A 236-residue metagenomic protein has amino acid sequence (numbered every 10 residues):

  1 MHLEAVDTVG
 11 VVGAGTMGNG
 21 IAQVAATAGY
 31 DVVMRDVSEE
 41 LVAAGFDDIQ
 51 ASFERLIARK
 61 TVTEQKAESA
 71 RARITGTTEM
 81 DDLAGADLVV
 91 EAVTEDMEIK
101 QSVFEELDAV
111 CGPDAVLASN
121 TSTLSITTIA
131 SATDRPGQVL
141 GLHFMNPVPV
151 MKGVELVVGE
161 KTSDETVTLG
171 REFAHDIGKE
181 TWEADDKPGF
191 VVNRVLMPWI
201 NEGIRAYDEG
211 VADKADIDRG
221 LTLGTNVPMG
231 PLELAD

Functional and structural regions predicted by a protein language model:
M1-R55, R59, V110: NAD(P)+-binding Rossmann beta1-loop-alpha1 motif at the extreme N-terminus of oxidoreductases
V9, Q23-A26, S69-L88, L169-K179 (+1 more regions): Amphipathic alpha-helical segments at domain termini/boundaries
V12, R35, T77, A92 (+3 more regions): Structural motif
L41, R55-V116, L124: Rossmann-like NAD(P)-binding element
L41-A51, E165-D176, R219, L223: A non-catalytic, amphipathic alpha-helix used as a structural packing/dimerization or gating element in enzyme scaffolds
V116-D185, F190-R194: Rossmann-fold dinucleotide-binding core
V157, W182-D236: Substrate-binding/catalytic subdomain of NAD(P)-dependent oxidoreductase enzymes
